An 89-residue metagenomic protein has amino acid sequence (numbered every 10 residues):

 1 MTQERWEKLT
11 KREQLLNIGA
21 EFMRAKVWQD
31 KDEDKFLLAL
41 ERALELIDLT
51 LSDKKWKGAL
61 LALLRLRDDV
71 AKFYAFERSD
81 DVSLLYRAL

Functional and structural regions predicted by a protein language model:
M1-L89: Surface-exposed peri-terminal alpha-helical interaction modules
